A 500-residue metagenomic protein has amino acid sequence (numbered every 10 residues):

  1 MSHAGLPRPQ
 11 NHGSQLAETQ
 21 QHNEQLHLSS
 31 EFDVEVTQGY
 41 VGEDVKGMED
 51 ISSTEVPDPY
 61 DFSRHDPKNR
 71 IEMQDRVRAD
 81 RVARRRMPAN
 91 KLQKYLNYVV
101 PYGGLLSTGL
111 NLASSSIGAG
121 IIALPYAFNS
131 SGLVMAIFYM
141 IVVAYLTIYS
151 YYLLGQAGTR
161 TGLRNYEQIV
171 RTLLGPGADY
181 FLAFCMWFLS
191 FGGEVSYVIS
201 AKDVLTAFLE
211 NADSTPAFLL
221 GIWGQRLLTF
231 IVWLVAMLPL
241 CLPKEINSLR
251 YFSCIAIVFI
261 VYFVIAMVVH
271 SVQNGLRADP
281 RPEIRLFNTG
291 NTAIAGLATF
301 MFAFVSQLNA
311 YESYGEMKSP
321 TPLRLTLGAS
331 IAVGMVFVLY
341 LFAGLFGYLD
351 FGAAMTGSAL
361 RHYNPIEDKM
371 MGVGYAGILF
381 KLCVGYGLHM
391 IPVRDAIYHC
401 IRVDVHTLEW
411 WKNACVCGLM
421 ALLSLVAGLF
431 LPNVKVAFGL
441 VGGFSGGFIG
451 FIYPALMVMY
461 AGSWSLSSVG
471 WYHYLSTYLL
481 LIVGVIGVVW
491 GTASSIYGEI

Functional and structural regions predicted by a protein language model:
M1-V99, S107, Q168, L339-Y340 (+1 more regions): Intrinsically disordered, low-complexity terminal tails enriched in acidic/polar residues
N97-A119, N129-S130, L479, V483: Membrane-interface recognition of transmembrane alpha-helix starts, especially the cytoplasmic loop-to-helix transition
V100-Y102, L106, Y152, A157 (+6 more regions): Membrane-interfacial loop- and helix-cap regions that link adjacent transmembrane helices in polytopic membrane proteins
A119, A144-L153, W233-L242: Central hydrophobic cores of alpha-helical transmembrane segments in multi-pass inner-membrane proteins across all
L124-G132, I246-N247, V436, Y497: Short, hydrophobic transmembrane alpha-helix segments
P125-L163: Extracellular loop-to-transmembrane helix junctions
Y126-A127, P239-P243, V426-P432: Hydrophobic alpha-helical transmembrane segments
L238-I246, I401-R402: C-terminal ends of transmembrane helices
